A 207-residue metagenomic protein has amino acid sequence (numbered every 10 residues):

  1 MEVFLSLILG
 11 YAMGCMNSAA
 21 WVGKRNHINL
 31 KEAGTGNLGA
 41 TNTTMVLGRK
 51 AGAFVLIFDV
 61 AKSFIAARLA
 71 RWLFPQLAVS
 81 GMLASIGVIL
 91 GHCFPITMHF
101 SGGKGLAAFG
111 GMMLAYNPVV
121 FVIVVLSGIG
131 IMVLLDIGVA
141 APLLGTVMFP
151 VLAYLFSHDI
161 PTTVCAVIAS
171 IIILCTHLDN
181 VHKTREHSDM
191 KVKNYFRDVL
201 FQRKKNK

Functional and structural regions predicted by a protein language model:
M1-N26: N-terminal signal-anchor transmembrane alpha helix
E2, S6-L7, A51-I57, A61-I96 (+1 more regions): Nucleotide and nucleotide-moiety/phosphate-recognizing core
G10-C15, V88-H92, I129-M132, F149 (+1 more regions): Alpha-helical transmembrane segments of multi-pass membrane proteins
A20-G52, H182-K207: Cytosolic, membrane-interface loops and tails of multi-pass inner-membrane proteins
N29-G39, I96-G110, I137-G145: Short, non-helical or kinked segments that cap or interrupt transmembrane helices
T44-G48, A70-L73, G91, G105-L135 (+1 more regions): Interfacial segments of multi-pass membrane proteins
V125, L134-L143, I171, T176-K183 (+2 more regions): RNase H-like, Mg2+-dependent phosphodiesterase core, and more generally RNA phosphate-backbone-engaging helix-loop
G138-G145, S157-A169: Loop-to-transmembrane alpha-helix initiation sites
